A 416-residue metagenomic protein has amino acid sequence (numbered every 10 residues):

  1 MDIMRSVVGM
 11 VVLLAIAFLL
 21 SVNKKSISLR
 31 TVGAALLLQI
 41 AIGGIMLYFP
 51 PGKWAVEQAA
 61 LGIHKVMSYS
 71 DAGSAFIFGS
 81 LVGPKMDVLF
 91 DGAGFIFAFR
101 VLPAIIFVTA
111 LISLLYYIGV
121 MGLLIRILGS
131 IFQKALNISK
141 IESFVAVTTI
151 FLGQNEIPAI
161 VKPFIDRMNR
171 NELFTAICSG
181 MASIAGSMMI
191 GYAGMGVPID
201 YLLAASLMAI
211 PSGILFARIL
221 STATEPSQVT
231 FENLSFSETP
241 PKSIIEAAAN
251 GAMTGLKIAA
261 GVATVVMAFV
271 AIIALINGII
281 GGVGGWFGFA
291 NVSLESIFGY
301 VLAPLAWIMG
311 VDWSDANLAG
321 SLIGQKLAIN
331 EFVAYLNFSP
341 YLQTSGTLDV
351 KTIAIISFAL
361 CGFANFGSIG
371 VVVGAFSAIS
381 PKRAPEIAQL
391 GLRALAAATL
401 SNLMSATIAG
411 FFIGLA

Functional and structural regions predicted by a protein language model:
M1-V11, R100, V292-S293, I356-F366: Structural signature of hydrophobic alpha-helical transmembrane segments
G9-L20, A35-L47, I105-L114, S183-G191 (+5 more regions): Hydrophobic core segments of alpha-helical transmembrane domains in multi-pass membrane transport and ion-translocation
I45-L81, T230, I276-V301, S314-L322: Interfacial/capping segments of alpha-helical transmembrane domains
S68-I138: Hydrophobic alpha-helical hairpins/lids featuring a short glycine-rich hinge
R126-I160, P226-A247, L294-F298, K326-L327: Juxtamembrane inter-helical linkers in multi-pass membrane proteins
A135-A193, G320-I408: Alpha-helical membrane segments and immediately flanking helix-loop junctions that form or couple to the substrate/ion
L207-I258: Long, contiguous bundles of hydrophobic transmembrane helices that form the permeation core of multi-pass
M253-T344: Transmembrane helical segments that form the transport core of multi-pass membrane transport proteins
